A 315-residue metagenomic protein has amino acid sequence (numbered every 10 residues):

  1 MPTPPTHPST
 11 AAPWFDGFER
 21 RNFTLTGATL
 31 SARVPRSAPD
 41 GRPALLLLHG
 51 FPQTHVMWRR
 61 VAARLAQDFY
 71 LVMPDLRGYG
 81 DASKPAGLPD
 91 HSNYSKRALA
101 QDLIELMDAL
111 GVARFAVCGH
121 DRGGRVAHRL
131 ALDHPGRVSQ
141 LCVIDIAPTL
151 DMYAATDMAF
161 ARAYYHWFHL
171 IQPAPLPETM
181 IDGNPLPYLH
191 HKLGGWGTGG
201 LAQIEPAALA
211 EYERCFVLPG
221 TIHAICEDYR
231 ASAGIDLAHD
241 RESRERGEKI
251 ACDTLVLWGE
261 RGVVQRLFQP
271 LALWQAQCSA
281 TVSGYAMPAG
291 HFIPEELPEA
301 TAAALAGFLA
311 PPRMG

Functional and structural regions predicted by a protein language model:
P2-R21, G27-P39, A44, M57 (+5 more regions): Flexible "cap/lid" subdomain of the alpha/beta-hydrolase fold that forms the substrate-access gate
G50-Q53: Active-site glycine-rich loops that stabilize anionic/oxyanionic intermediates across multiple enzyme folds
M57-Y70: Short amphipathic alpha-helix adjacent to the substrate-entry channel of hydrolases
G290-P298: Catalytic histidine-centered segment of alpha/beta-hydrolase-like enzymes
